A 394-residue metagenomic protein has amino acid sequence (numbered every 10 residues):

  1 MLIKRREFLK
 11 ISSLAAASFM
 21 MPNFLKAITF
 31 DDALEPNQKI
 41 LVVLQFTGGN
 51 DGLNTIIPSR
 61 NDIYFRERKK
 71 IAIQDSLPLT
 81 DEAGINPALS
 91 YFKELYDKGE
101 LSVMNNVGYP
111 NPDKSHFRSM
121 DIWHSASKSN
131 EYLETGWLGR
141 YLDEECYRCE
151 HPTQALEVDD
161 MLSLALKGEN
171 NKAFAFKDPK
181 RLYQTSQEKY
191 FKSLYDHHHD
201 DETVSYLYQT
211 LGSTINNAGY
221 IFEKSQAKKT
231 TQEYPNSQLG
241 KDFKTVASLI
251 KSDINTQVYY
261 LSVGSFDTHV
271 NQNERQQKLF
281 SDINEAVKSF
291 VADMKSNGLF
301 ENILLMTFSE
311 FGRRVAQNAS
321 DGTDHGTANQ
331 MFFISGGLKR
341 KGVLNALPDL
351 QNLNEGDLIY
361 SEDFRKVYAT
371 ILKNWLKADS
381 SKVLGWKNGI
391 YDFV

Functional and structural regions predicted by a protein language model:
M1-I3: N-terminal secretory signal peptides
E7-A27: N-terminal export signals
N23-N86, Y96-K98: Intrinsic-disorder/low-complexity recognition with aromatic hotspots
K39-N50, F92, S102, Q257-V263 (+3 more regions): Beta-strand elements within well-structured catalytic alpha/beta cores of enzymes that handle phosphate/sulfate esters
A72-G84, T268-Q277, S281-V394: Feature marks hydrolase-like catalytic cores characterized by long aromatic- and Gly/Pro-rich stretches
G84-I85, L89-Q184: Extracytoplasmic mature domains of secreted/periplasmic and thylakoid-lumen proteins
C146-P235: Patatin-like phospholipase A catalytic core
H198-S289, D293: Anion-binding catalytic surfaces of enzymes that hydrolyze or transfer phosphate/sulfate esters
